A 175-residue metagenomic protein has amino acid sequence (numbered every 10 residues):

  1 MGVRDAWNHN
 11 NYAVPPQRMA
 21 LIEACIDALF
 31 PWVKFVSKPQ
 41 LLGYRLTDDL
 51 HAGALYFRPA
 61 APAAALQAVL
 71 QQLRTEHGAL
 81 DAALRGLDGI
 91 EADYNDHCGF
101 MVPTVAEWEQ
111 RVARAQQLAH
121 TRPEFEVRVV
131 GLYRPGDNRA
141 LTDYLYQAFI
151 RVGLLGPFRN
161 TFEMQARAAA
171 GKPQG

Functional and structural regions predicted by a protein language model:
M1-A68, A113, V129-A140: Core segments of cupin and vicinal oxygen chelate
A6-Q17, L70-A115: Vicinal oxygen chelate
P15-Q17, D49, A60, P103-V105 (+2 more regions): Generic structural motif
L29-P31, R74, Q117: General N-terminal targeting signals
S37-P39, G78-A83, D143-Y146: Short amphipathic alpha-helical surface micro-motifs
A119-E126: Long, compositionally biased low-complexity segments enriched in polar/charged residues
R139-G175: Acidic, proline/glycine-rich low-complexity IDRs
